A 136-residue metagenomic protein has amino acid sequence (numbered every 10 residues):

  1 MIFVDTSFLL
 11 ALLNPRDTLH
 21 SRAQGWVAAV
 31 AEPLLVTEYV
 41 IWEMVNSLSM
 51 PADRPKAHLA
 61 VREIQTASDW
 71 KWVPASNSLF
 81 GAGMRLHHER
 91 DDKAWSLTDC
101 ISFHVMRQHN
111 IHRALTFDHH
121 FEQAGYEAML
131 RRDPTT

Functional and structural regions predicted by a protein language model:
M1, F103, Q108-T136: Acidic, PIN/NYN-like endoribonuclease modules and their adjacent C-terminal/linker elements
M1-V36, S49-R62, R132-T136: Short, well-structured N-terminal submotif of metal-dependent ribonuclease cores
D5, D99, D118: Acidic active-site catalytic centers that drive phospho-/nucleotidyl reactions and related ester hydrolyses
S7, V45, C100-H104: Active-site phosphate/pyrophosphate-handling residues
F8-L9, E43-M44, A82: A general alpha-helix detector
I64-S76, R90-D92, F121-T136: Short acidic, glycine/proline-enriched helix-loop-strand junctions
W70-R113: Active-site neighborhoods of divalent-metal-dependent phosphate/nucleic-acid chemistry enzymes
